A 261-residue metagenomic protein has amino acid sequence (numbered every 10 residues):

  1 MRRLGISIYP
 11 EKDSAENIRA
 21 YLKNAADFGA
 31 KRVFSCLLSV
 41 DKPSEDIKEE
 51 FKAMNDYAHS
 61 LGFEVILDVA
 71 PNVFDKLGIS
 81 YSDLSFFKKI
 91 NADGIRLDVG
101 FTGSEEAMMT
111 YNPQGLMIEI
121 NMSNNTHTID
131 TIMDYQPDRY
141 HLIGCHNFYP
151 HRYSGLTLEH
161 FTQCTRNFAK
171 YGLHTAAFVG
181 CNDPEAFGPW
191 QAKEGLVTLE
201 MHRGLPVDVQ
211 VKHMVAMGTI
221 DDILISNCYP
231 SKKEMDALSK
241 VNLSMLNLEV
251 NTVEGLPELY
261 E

Functional and structural regions predicted by a protein language model:
M1-L4, G29-K31, H59-V65, N91-D93 (+4 more regions): Short, well-ordered coil/turn segments that N-cap beta-strands
M1-R19, D68-I79, K193-L205: Active-site mouth loops of central-metabolism enzymes
D13-D27, K76-F86, I129-D130, P206-H213: Short, acidic/polar
N17-S39, K89-G94: Catalytic domains of carbohydrate-active enzymes, especially glycoside hydrolases
K31-M54: Glycine-rich, proline-tolerant flexible connector loops at the mouths of alpha/beta enzymes
K48-G94, V99-A107: N-terminal active-site wall of soluble small-molecule enzyme domains
D68-P71, A92-G103, M117-T128, L142-P150: Catalytic beta/alpha-barrel core
N121-L256: Catalytic alpha/beta core domains of metabolic enzymes, predominantly
